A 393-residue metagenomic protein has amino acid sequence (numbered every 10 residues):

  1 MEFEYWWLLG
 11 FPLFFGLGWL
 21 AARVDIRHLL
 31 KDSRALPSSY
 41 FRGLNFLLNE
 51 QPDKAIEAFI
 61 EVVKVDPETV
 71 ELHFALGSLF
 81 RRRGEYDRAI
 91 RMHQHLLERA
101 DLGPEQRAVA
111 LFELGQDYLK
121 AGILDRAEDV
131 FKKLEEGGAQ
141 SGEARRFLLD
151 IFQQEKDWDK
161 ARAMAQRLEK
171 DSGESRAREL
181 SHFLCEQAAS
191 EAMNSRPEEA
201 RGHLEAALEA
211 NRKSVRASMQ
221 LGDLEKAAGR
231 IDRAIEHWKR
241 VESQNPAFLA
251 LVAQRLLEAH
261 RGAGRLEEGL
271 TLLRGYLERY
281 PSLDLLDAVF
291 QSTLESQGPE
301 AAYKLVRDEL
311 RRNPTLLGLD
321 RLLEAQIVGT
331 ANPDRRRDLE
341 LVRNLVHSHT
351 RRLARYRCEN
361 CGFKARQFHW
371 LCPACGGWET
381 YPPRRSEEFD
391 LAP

Functional and structural regions predicted by a protein language model:
M1-A35, K132-R146, D150, Q154-G173 (+3 more regions): Long, contiguous interaction/recruitment modules in multidomain scaffold/adaptor proteins
R34-E68, A75, R81-E85, R91 (+3 more regions): Alpha-helical segment of the N-proximal tetratricopeptide repeat
P37, E71, E105-V109, E143 (+5 more regions): Start-of-helix register in tetratricopeptide repeats
R42, L76, L114, L148 (+7 more regions): Structural register within alpha-helical repeat arrays
F46, F80, Y118, F152 (+5 more regions): Residue at a conserved register position within TPR or TPR-like alpha-solenoid repeats
P67, D101, E105, A139 (+5 more regions): Short coil turns that delineate tetratricopeptide repeat
